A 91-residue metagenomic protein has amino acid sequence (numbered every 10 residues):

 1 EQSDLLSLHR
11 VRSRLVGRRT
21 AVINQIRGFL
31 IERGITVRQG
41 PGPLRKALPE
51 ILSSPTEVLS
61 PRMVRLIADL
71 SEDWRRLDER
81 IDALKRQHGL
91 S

Functional and structural regions predicted by a protein language model:
E1-S91: A detector of single, family-specific signature residues that are central to catalytic or substrate-handling motifs
